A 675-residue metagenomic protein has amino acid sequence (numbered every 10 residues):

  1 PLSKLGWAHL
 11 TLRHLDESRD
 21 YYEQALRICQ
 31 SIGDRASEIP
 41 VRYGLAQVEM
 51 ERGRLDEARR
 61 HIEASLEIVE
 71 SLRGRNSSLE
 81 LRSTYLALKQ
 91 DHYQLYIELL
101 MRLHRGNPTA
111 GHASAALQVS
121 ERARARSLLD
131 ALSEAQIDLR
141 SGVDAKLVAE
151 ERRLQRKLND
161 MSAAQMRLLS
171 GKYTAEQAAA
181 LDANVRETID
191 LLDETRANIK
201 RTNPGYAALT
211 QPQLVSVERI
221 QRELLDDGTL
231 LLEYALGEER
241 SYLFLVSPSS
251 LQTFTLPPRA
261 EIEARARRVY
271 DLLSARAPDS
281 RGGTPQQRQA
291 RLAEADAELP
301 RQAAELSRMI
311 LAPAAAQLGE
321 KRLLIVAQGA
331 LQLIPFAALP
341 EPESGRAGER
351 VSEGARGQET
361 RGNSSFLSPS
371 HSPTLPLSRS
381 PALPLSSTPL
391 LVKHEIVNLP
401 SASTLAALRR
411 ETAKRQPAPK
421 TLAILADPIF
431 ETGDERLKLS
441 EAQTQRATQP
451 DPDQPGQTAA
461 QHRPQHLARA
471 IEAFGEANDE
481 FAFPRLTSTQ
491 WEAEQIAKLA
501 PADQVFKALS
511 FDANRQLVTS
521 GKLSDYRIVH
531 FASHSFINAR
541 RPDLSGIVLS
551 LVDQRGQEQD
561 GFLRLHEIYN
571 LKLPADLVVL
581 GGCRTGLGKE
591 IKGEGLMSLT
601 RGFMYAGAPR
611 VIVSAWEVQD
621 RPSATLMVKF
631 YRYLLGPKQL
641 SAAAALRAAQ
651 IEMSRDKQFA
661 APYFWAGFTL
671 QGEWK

Functional and structural regions predicted by a protein language model:
P1-H9, Y21, I28, E38-E49 (+1 more regions): TPR/Sel1-like alpha-solenoid repeat signature
L55-E343, L385-K393, N398, A402-H462: Amphipathic alpha-helical protein-protein interaction segments
Q213-R219, R291, D296-M309, E476-L544 (+2 more regions): Functional beta-strand-loop-alpha-helix junction segments that form "active/interaction loops" within catalytic
E341-T388: Intrinsic disorder/low-complexity segments
L399, T404-S535, C583: Cysteine-dependent hydrolase recognition
E411-Q416, T421, R469, P622-K675: An often Trp-containing, charged/polar helix-loop segment at the C-terminal end of enzyme catalytic cores
W491, R527-K629, Y633: Catalytic cores of nucleophile-dependent amide-cleaving enzymes
